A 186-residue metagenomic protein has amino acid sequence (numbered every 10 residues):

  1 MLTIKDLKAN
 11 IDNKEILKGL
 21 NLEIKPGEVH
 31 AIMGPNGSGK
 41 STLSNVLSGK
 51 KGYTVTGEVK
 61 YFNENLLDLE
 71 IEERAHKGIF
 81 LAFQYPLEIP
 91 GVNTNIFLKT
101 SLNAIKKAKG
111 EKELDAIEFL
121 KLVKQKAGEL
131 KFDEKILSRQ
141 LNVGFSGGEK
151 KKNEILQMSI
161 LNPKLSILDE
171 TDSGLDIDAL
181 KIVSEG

Functional and structural regions predicted by a protein language model:
L2-I4, L17-G19: Conserved structural motif at the start of ABC-family nucleotide-binding domains
K14-L17, E73, K181: Short coil-to-beta microelement around the adenine-binding A-loop and adjacent beta1/P-loop entry of ABC ATPase
M33-P35: The feature captures the beta-strand-to-loop junction immediately N-terminal to the Walker
S48: Helix-to-loop junction immediately C-terminal to a conserved catalytic motif
E58-R74, N142: ABC ATPase NBD Q-loop/coupling interface
L87-K164: ABC-family P-loop ATPase nucleotide-binding domains
I167-T171, D178: Walker B catalytic motif
